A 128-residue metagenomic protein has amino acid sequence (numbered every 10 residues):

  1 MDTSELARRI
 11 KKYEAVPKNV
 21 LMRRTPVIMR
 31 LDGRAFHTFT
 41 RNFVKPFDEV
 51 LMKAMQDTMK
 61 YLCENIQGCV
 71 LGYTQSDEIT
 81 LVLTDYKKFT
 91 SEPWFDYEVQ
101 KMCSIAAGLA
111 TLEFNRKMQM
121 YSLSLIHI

Functional and structural regions predicted by a protein language model:
M1-R24, F36-F39, D57: Regulatory/sensor and coupling segments of signal-transduction and defense proteins
V20-R23, V44-L51, T111-Y121: Domain-wide signal for the mature, well-folded portions of proteins, strongly enriched in nucleus-encoded organellar
R23-I79: Catalytic NTP-binding/metal-coordinating core of nucleotidyl cyclase/transferase enzymes
E78-T84, K88: Short beta-strand->loop micro-motif that forms the acidic, two-metal-ion catalytic signature in nucleotide-processing
K87-Y121: Long, charge-dense
I126-I128: Conserved small/polar residues in nucleotide/adenosyl-binding loops
